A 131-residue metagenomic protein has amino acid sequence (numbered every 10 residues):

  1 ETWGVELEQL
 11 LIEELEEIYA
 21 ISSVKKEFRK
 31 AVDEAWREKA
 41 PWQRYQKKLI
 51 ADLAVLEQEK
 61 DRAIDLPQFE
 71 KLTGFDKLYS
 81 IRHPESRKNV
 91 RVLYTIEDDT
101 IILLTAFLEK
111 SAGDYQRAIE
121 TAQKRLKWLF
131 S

Functional and structural regions predicted by a protein language model:
E1-N89, E97-I101, L108-S131: Basic, Lys/Arg-enriched alpha-helical interface segments
